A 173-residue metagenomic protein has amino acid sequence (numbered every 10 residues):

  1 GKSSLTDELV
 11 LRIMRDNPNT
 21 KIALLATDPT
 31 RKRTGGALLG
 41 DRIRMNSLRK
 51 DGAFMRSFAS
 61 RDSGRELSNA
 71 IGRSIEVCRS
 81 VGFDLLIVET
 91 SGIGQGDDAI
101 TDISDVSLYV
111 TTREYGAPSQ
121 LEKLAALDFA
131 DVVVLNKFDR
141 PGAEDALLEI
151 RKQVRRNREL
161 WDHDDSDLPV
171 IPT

Functional and structural regions predicted by a protein language model:
K2: Conserved lysine of the Walker
L5-V110: Nucleotide-state-sensitive switch-loop elements of NTP-binding domains
I13-M14, I75, L108, Y115 (+2 more regions): Structural signal for hydrophobic packing residues in well-ordered secondary-structure cores of soluble enzyme domains
G35-G40, L121-A125, L148: Active-site-proximal loop->helix
R56-F58, Y109-T112, V134-K137, P172: Conserved beta-strand segments of the P-loop GTPase G domain that flank and frequently precede/overlap
V81, D102, L127-D128, S166: Structured loop/turn residues at beta-strand edges in well-structured enzyme cores
G94-D97, A117-K123: Short, glycine/polar-rich helix-capping loops at beta-to-alpha or helix-loop-helix junctions that flank or form
D128-T173: Canonical P-loop GTPase G-domain recognition
